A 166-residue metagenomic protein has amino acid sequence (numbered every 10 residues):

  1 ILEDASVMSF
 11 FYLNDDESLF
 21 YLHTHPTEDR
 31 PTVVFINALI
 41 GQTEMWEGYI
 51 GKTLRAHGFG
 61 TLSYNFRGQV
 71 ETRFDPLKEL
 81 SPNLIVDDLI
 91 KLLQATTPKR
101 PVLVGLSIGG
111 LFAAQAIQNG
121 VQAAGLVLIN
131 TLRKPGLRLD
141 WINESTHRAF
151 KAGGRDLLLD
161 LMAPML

Functional and structural regions predicted by a protein language model:
L2-L19: N-terminal cap/lid segment of alpha/beta-hydrolase-fold proteins
E17-F74: Conserved HGGG/HGGXW glycine-rich cap/lid loop of the alpha/beta-hydrolase fold
N37, P101, G105-S107: Conserved alpha/beta-hydrolase "nucleophile elbow" surrounding the catalytic nucleophile
G48, G60-V102: Active-site loop/oxyanion-hole signature of alpha/beta-hydrolase fold enzymes
L62-Y64, L106, I129: The conserved SAM/SAH-binding core of class I Rossmann-like methyltransferase domains, concentrating on the hydrophobic
L111-Q118, Q122-G153: Flexible "cap/lid" loop of the alpha/beta hydrolase fold
L158-L166: Histidine/lysine/aspartate-rich catalytic loop segments that bind and position anionic ligands
